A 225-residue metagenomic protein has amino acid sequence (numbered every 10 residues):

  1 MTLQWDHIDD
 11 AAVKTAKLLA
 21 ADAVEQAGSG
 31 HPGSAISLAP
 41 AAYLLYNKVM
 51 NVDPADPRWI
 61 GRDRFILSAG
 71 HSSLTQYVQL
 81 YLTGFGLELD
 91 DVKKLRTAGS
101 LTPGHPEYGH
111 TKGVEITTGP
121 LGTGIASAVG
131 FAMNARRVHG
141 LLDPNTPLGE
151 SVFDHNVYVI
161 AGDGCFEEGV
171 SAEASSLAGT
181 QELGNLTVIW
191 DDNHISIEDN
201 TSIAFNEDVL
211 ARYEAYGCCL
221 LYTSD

Functional and structural regions predicted by a protein language model:
M1-K14: Generic start-of-chain signal for non-secretory N-termini
D6, S37-Q181: Cofactor-binding active-site loop characterized by glycine-rich and histidine/acidic residues
T15-S29, W190-D192: N-terminal capping segment at the start of a domain
S29-A35: Flexible, glycine/charged-enriched surface loops at secondary-structure junctions
L142, I160, G169-V170, A174-W190 (+3 more regions): Hydrophobic, small-residue-rich alpha-helical packing segments that form membrane-like cores
D199-T201: Short, solvent-exposed loop/turn segments at secondary-structure boundaries
C219: Residue-level detector of anion-binding/catalytic polar loops
Y222-D225: Conserved small/polar residues in nucleotide/adenosyl-binding loops
